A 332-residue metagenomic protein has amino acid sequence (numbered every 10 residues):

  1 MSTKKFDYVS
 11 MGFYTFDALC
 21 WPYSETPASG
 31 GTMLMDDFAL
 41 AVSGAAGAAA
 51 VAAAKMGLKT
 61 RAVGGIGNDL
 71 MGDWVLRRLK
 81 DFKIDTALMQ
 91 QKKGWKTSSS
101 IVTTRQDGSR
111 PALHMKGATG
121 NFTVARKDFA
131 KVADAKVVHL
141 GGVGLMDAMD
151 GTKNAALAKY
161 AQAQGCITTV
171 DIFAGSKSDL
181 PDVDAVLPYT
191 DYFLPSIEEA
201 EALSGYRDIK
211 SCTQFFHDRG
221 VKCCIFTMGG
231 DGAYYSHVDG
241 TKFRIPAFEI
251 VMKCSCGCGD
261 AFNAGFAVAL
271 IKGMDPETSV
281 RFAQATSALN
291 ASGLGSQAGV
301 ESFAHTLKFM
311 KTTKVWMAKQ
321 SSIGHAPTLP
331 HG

Functional and structural regions predicted by a protein language model:
M1-G65, L70-D81, V251-K253, M317-G332: Glycine-rich phosphate/adenosyl-contacting loop at the front of the ribokinase-like
M1-Y8, G12, L34, Y160 (+2 more regions): Conserved phosphate-binding/catalytic region of the ribokinase-like
A50-K59, T104-R105, A269-G273: Alpha-helix C-terminal capping segments
T60, T86, T168-T169: Hydrophobic beta-strand scaffold residues
R78-G94: A glycine-rich helix N-cap at a beta->alpha junction
Q91-K92, V102-D147: Conserved phosphate-binding/catalytic loop of the ribokinase/pfkB sugar-kinase fold
V137-Q214, D231-A233: Conserved beta-alpha-beta core of the PfkB/ribokinase-like small-molecule kinase fold
